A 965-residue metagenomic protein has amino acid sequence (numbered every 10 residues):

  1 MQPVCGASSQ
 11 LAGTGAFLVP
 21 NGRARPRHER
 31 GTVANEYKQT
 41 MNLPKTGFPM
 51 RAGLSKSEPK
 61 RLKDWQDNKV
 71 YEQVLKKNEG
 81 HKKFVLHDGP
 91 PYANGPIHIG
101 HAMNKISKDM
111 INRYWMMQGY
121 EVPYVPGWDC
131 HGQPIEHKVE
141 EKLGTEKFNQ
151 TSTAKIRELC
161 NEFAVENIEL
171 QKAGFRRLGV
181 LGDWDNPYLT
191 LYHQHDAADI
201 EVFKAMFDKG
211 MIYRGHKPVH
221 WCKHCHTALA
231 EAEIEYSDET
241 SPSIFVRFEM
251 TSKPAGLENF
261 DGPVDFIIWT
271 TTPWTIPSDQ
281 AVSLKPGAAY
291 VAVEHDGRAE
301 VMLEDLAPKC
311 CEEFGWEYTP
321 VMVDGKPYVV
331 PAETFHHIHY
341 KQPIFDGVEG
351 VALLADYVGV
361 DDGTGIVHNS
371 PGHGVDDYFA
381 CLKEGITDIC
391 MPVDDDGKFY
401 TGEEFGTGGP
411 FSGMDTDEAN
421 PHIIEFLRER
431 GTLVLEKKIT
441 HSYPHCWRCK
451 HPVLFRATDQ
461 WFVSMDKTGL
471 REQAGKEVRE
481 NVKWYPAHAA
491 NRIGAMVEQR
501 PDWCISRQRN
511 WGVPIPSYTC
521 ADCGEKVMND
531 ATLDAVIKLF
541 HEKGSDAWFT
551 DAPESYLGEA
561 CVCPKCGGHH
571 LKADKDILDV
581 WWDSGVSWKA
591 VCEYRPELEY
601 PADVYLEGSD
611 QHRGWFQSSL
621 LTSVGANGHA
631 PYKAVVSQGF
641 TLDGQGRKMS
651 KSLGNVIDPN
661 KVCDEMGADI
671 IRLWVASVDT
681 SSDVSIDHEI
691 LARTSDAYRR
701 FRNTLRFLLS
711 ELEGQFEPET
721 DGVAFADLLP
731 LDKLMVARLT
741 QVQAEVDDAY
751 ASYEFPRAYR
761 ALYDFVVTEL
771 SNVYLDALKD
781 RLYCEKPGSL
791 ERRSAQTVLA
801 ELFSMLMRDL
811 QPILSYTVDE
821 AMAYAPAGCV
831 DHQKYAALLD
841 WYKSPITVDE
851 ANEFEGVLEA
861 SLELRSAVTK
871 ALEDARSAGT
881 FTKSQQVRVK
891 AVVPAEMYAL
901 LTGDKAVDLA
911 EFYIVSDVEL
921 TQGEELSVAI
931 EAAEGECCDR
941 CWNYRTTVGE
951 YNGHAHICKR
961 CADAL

Functional and structural regions predicted by a protein language model:
H28, V33-R298, S370-K383, D388-E403 (+9 more regions): N-terminal, positively charged nucleic-acid-binding surface of large information/translation enzymes
G100-N112, G119, W128-D129, H195-A198 (+9 more regions): Structured ligand/cofactor/substrate-binding pocket environments in proteins
D129, V219, K223, L229-S237 (+7 more regions): Acidic, turn-prone loop/beta-hairpin segments
F175, A198, W503, D696-L709 (+2 more regions): Core structural elements
V219, Y443, S517, A560 (+2 more regions): Residues immediately within or flanking Cys/His clusters that coordinate Zn2+ in small zinc-binding modules
C222, C446, C520, C563-C566 (+2 more regions): Short cysteine-rich clusters marking metal-coordination/redox-active sites
H226, Q508, G524, G567 (+2 more regions): Cys/His-coordinated zinc-binding microdomains
V351-L353, E924-H956: C-terminal accessory/binding modules appended to enzymatic or scaffolding proteins
